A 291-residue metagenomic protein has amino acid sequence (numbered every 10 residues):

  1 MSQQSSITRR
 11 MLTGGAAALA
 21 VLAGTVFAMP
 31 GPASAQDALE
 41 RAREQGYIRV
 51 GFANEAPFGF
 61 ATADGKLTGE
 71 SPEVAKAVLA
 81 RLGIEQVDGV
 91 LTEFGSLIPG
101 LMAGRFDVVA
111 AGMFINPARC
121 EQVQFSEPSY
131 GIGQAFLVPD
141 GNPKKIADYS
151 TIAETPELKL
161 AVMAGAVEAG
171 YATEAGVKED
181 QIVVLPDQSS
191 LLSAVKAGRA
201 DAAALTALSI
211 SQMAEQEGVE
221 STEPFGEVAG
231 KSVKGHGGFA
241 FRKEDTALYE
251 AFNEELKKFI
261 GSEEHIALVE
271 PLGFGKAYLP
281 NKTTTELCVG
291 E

Functional and structural regions predicted by a protein language model:
D37-G112, E121: Extracytoplasmic small-molecule ligand-binding "clamshell" domains of the periplasmic binding protein/Venus flytrap
I48-R49, I84-Q86, A103-A111, P156-K159 (+2 more regions): Alpha-to-beta junction loops
A61, A75-E85, E154, A166-V184 (+1 more regions): Ligand-binding cleft/hinge of the Venus flytrap
V87-P99, K144-A147, V183-A197: Short helix-initiation/N-cap motifs at beta->coil->alpha
S96, G112-E121, Y171-E174, D201-V233: A ligand-binding cleft/hinge motif common to bilobed small-molecule-binding domains
E127, D140-K159: Flexible hinge/capping segments at coil-to-helix
G131-A135, E215-N253, G275-E291: Periplasmic-binding protein-like
V167-I182, E255-E291: Ligand-binding clefts/hinges and TM-proximal coupling segments of bilobed small-molecule sensing domains
